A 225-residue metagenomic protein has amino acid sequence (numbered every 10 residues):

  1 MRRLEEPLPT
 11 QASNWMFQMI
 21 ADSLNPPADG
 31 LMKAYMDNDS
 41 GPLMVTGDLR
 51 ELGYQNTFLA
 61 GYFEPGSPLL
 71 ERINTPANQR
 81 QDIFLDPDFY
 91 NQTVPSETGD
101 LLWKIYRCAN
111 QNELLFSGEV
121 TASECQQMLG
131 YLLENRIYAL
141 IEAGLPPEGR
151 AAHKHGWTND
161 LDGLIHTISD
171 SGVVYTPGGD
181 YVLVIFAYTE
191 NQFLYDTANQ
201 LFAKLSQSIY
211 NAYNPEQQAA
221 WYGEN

Functional and structural regions predicted by a protein language model:
M1, A28-D29, S169: Small-molecule pocket liners
M1-E6, M19, L183: Active-site SXXK
R2-E6, Y54-A60, I83, Q127 (+1 more regions): Short, mixed-charge, low-aromatic patches
R2-R3, L49, L132: Hydrophobic alpha-helix position signal
R3, N74-T75, E97, G156-W157: Short secondary-structure boundary micro-motifs
E5, N14-F17, F84, L114 (+2 more regions): Residues at structural and domain junctions
L8-S96, K104-R107, S123: Active-site-adjacent helix/loop patches that line small-molecule binding or acyl-intermediate pockets
Y90-T93, D100-N225: Structured C-terminal helix/loop/strand segments within mature extracytoplasmic catalytic/sensor domains
